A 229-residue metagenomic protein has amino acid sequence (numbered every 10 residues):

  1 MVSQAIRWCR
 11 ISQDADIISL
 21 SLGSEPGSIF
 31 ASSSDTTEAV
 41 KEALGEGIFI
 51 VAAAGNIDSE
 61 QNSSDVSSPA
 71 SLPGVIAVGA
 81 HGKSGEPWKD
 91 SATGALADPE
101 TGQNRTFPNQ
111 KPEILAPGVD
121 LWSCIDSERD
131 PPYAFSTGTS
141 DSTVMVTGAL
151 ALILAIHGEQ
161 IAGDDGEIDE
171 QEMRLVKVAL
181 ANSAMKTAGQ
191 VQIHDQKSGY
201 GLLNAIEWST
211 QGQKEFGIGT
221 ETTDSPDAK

Functional and structural regions predicted by a protein language model:
M1-G74, N109, D126-M145, H194: Substrate-binding/access-modulating region of protease and related hydrolase catalytic domains
S3-R7, T37, K41, L115 (+5 more regions): Predominant activation on well-ordered alpha-helical scaffold segments within soluble catalytic domains
R7-D14, K41-G45, G55, A80-K83 (+2 more regions): Sec-exported extracytoplasmic/periplasmic mature domains
I17-S19, A155-K229: C-terminal subdomain of the subtilisin-like protease fold in secreted/lumenal serine endopeptidases
G23-G27, N56-E60, G82-G85, L96 (+2 more regions): Solvent-exposed loop/turn segments at secondary-structure junctions within structured extracellular/periplasmic domains
S28, N62, D120, M145-T147 (+3 more regions): Active-site-proximal flexible loops/turns
S33-T37, S64, G102-K111, G166-A181: Glycine-rich, flexible loop segments associated with nucleotide phosphate handling
S67-A155, E207: Extracellular S/T/G-rich loop segment that most often corresponds to the catalytic His/Ser-adjacent loop
